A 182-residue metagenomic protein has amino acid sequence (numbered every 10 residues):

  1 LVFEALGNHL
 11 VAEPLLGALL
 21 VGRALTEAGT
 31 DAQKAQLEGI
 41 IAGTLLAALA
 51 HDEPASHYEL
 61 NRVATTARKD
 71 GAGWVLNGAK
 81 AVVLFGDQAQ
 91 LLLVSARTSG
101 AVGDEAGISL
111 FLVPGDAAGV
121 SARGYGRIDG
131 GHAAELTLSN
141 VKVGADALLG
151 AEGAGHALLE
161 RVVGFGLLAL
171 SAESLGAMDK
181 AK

Functional and structural regions predicted by a protein language model:
L1-E38, A42-G43, F85-L91: Internal helix-loop-helix
V2, T30, G78, V94 (+3 more regions): Residue-level signal for inorganic ion chemistry
G7-N8, V120-K182: Glycine-rich beta->alpha junctions and the first turn(s) of the following alpha-helix
L15, A55-Y58, V82-F85, Y125-H132: Short Gly/Pro-enriched turn/cap motifs at secondary-structure boundaries
V21, L45, E59-V63, D87-Q90 (+6 more regions): A generic structural signal for well-ordered coil/turn residues at beta-strand boundaries that shape enzyme active-site
G43-P54: A short, Trp-centered hydrophobic/proline-enriched beta-strand micro-motif
T65-R68: A structural signal for short hydrophobic beta-strand segments in well-ordered beta-sheet cores
N77-S121: A short core secondary-structure module
